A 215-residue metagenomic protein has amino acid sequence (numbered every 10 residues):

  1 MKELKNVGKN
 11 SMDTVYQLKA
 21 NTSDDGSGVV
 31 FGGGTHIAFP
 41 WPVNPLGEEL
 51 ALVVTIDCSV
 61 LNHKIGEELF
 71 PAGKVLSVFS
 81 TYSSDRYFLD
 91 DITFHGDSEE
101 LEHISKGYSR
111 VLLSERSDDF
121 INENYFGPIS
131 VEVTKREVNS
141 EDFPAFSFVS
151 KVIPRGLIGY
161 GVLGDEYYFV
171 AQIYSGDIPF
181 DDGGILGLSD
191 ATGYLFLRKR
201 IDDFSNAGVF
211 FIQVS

Functional and structural regions predicted by a protein language model:
M1-S215: Preference for intrinsically disordered or flexible, low-complexity segments and adjacent hinge/connector residues
